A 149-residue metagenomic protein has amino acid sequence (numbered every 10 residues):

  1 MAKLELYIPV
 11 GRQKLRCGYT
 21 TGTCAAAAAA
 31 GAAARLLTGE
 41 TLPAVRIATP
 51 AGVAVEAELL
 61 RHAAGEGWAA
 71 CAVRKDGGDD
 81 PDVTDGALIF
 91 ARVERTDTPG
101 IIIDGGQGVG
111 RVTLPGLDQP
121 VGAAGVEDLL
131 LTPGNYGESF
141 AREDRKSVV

Functional and structural regions predicted by a protein language model:
M1-I8: Acidic-glycine-rich active-site phosphate/pyrophosphate-binding loop
V10, T20-W68: Intrinsically disordered, low-complexity, positively charged segments
G11-Y19, D76-D80, V121: A short glycine/serine-rich beta->alpha loop
G18, G22, G52, G78 (+2 more regions): Glycine-centered flexibility sites
Y19, T23, V53, A123 (+1 more regions): Gly/Ser/Thr-rich helix-start
R46-G106: Glycine-rich, N-terminal phosphate-binding loop and its surrounding beta-alpha-beta segment
G86-E143: Glycine-rich, flexible beta-strand/loop modules in the N-terminal catalytic cores of phosphate-handling
K146-V149: Conserved small/polar residues in nucleotide/adenosyl-binding loops
